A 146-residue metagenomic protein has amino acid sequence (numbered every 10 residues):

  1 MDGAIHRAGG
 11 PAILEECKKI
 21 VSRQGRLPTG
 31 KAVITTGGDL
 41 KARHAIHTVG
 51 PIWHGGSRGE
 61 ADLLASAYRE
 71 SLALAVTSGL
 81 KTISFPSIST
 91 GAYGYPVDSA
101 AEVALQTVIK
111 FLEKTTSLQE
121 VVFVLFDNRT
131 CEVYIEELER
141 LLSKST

Functional and structural regions predicted by a protein language model:
M1-T146: Macrodomain-like recognition of ADP-ribose-binding/processing modules
